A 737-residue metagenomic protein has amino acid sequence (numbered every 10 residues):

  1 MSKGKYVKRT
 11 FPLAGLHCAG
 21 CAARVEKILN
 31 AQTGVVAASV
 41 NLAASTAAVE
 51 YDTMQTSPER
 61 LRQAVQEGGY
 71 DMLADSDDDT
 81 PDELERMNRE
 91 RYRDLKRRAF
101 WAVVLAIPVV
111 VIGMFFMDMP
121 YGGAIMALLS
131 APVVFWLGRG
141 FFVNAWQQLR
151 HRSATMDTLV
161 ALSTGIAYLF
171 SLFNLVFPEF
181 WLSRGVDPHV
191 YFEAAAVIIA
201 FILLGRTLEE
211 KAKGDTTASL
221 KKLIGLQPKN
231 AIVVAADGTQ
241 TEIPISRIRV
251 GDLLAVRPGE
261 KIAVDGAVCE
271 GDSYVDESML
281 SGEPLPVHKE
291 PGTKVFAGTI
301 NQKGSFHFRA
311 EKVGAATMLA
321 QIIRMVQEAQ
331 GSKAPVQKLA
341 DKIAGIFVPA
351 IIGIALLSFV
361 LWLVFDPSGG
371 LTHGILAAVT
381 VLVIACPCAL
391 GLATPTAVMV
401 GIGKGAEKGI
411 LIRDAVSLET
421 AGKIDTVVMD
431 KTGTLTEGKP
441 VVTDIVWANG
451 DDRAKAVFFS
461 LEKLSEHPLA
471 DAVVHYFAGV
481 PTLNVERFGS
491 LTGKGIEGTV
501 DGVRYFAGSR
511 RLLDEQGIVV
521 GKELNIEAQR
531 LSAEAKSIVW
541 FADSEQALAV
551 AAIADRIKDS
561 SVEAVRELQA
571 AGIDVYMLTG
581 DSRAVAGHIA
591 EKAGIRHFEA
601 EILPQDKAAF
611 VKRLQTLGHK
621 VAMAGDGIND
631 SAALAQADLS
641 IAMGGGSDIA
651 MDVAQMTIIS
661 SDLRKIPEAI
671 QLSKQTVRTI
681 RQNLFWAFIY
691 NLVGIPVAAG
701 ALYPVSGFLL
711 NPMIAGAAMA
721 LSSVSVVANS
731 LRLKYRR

Functional and structural regions predicted by a protein language model:
M1-K5, N41, V287-K294, S368 (+9 more regions): Conserved cytosolic catalytic headpiece of P-type ATPases
M1-Y121, K222, T239-E242, A320 (+4 more regions): Flexible metal-binding regulatory segments at protein termini and peripheral loops
T33-Q55, E59, F192, K221-A316 (+2 more regions): Conserved cytosolic catalytic loops of P-type ATPases
R60, Q66-E83, G123-M126, S130-N230 (+6 more regions): Actuator/coupling domain of P-type ATPases
R97, T299, D425-E466, K494-Y576 (+2 more regions): ATP-driven catalytic headpiece of P-type ATPases
A99-V109, K338-D366, A378-C386, G391-T396 (+1 more regions): Bilayer-spanning, highly hydrophobic alpha-helical transmembrane segments
F115-D118, R150, L169, K404 (+8 more regions): Membrane-embedded alpha-helical bundles of multi-pass transporters
V500-G502, S537, A542-Q682: Conserved ATP-binding TGD loop and adjacent catalytic N/P-domain core of P-type ATPases
